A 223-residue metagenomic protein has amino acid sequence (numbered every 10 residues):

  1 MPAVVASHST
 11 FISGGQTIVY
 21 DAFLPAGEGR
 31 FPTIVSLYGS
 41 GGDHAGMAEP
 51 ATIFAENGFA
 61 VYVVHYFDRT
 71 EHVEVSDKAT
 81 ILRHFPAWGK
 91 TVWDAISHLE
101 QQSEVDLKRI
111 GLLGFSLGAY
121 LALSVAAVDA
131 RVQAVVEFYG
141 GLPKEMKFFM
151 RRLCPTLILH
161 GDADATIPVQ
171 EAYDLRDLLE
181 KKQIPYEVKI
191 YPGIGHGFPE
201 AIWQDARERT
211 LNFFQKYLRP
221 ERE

Functional and structural regions predicted by a protein language model:
M1-L24, T80, L112, L117-L123 (+1 more regions): An N-terminal hydrophobic leader/cap segment in hydrolases
S9-F23, R30-Q101: Serine-hydrolase catalytic machinery in alpha/beta-hydrolase-like enzymes
D43, N57, V92-C154: Primarily recognizes the serine-hydrolase "nucleophile elbow" in alpha/beta-hydrolase and SGNH/GDSL folds
H65, L113-F115, V136-Y139, L159 (+1 more regions): Alpha/beta-hydrolase-fold catalytic nucleophile elbow
R152, I158-H160, D164: Short beta-strand/loop motif that positions the catalytic acidic residue of the alpha/beta-hydrolase fold
D162-A165, G193-G195: Acidic beta-to-alpha connecting loop that harbors the catalytic carboxylate
T166-E171: Conserved alpha/beta-hydrolase "acid-adjacent" motif
Y173, E180-E223: C-terminal catalytic histidine-bearing segment of alpha/beta-hydrolase fold enzymes
